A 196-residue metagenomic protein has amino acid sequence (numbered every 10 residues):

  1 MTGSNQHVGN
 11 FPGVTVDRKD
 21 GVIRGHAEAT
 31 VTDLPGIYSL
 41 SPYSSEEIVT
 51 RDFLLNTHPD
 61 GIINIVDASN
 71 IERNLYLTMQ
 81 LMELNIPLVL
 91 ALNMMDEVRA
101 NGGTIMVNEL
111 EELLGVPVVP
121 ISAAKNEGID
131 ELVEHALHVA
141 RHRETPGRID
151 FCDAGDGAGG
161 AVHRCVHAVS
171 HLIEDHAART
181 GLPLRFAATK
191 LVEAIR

Functional and structural regions predicted by a protein language model:
M1, V16, D33, T50 (+5 more regions): Residue-level signature of catalytic and energy-coupling elements of molecular machines, predominantly ATP/GTP-dependent
M1-S45, L55-G61, E83: Conserved G1/Walker A P-loop phosphate-binding module
G9, Y43, N74, A100-G103 (+1 more regions): Alpha-helix N-cap/helix-start motif
G13, G36-Y38, A68-E72, M94-R99 (+1 more regions): Conserved nucleotide-binding/hydrolysis micro-motifs of P-loop NTPases
V16-D17, L75, R185: Short, basic and Ser/Thr-rich N-terminal targeting/leader segments
G21-A27, V49-V119: Conserved C-terminal guanine-recognition region of P-loop GTPase G domains, centered on the G4
V89, R99-R196: Alpha-helical transmembrane helix bundles of large polytopic membrane transport and channel proteins
